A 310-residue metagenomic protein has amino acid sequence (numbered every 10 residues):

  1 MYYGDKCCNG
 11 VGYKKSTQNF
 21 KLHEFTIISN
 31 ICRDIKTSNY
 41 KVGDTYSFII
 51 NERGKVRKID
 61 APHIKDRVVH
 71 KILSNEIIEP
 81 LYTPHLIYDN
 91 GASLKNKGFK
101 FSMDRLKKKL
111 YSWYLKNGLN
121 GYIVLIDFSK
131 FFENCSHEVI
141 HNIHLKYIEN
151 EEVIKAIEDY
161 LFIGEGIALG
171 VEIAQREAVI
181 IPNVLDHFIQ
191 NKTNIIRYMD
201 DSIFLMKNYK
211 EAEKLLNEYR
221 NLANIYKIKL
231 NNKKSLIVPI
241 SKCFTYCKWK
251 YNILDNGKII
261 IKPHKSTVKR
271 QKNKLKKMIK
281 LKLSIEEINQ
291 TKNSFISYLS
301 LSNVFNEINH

Functional and structural regions predicted by a protein language model:
M1-H137: Conserved two-metal-ion catalytic palm core of "right-hand" nucleic acid polymerases, unifying RNA-dependent RNA
D34, D104-M199, I203-R220, I228 (+2 more regions): Conserved polymerase palm-domain catalytic core
T45, R197-D200, K233: Short Gly/Ser/Thr- and Asp/Glu-enriched loop/turn motifs at secondary-structure junctions
L73-E76, L216-Y219, A223: PAPS/PAP-binding and catalytic site of the sulfotransferase fold
A92-F101, I203-M206, L236-S241: Beta-rich nucleic-acid/ligand-interaction surfaces
N224-I253: Conserved catalytic core of two-metal-ion nucleotidyltransferases
N252-H310: Active-site and adjacent loop segments of nucleotide-processing enzymes that use two-metal-ion phosphate chemistry
